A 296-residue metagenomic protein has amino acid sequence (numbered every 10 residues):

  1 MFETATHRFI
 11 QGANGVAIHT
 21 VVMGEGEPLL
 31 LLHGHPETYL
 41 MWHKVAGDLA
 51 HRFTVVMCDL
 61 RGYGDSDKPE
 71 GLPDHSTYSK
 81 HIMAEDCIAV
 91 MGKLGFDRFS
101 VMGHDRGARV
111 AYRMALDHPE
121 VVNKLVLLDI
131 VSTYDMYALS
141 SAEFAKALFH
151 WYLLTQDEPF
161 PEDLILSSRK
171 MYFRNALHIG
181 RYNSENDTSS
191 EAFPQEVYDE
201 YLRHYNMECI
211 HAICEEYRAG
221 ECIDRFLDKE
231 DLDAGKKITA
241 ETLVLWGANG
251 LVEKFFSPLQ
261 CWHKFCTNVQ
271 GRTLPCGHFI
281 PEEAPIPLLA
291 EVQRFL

Functional and structural regions predicted by a protein language model:
F2-F9, N14, I18, P28 (+6 more regions): Flexible "cap/lid" subdomain of the alpha/beta-hydrolase fold that forms the substrate-access gate
M23-L29: Proline/glycine-enriched tight loop/beta-turn segments at coil->beta junctions that connect or precede beta-strands
G26, G34-E37: Active-site glycine-rich loops that stabilize anionic/oxyanionic intermediates across multiple enzyme folds
L31-G34, M57: Structural cue for short, hydrophobic secondary-structure segments
P36, H43, L289: Conserved catalytic core of two-component sensor histidine kinases
P36, Y78-H81, I286: Conserved phosphate-coordination/catalytic loops
L40-T54: Short amphipathic alpha-helix adjacent to the substrate-entry channel of hydrolases
G277-P285, L289: Catalytic histidine-centered segment of alpha/beta-hydrolase-like enzymes
